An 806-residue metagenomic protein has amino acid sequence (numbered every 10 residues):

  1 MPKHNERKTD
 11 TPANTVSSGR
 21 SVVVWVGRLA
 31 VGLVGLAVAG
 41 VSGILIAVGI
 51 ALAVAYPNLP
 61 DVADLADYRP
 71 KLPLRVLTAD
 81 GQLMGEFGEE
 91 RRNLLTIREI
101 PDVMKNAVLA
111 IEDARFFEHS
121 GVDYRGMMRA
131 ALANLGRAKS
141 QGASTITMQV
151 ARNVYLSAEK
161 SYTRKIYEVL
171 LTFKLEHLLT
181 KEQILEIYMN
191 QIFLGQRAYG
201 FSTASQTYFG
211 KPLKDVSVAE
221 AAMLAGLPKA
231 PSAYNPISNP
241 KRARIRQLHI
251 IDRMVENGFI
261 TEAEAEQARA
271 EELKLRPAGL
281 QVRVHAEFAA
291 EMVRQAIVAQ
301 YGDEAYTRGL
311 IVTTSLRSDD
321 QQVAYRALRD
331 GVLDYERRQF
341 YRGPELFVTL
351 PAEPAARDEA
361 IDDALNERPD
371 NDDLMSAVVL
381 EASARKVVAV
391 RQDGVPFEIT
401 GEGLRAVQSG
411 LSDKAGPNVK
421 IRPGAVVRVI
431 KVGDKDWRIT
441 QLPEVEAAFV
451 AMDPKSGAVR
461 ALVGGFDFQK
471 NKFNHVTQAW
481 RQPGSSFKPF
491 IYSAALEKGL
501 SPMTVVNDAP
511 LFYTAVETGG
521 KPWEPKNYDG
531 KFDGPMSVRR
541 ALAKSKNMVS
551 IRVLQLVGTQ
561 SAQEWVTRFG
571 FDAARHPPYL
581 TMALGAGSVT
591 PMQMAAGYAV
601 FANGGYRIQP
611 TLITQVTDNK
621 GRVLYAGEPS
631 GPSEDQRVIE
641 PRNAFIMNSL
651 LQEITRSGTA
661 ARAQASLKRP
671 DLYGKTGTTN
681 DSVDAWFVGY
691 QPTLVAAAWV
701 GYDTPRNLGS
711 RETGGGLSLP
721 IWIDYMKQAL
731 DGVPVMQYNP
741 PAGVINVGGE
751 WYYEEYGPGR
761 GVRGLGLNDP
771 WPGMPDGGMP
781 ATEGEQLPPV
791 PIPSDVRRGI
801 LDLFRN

Functional and structural regions predicted by a protein language model:
P2-L77, R115, L135: N-terminal type II signal-anchor transmembrane helix that functions as the membrane-insertion/stop-transfer segment
N93-R98, S409-N418, L442-A447, K470-F490 (+2 more regions): Short active-site loop at a secondary-structure junction that contains or immediately precedes the catalytic residue(s)
V108, M254, A324, A384 (+7 more regions): Active-site SXXK
F117-M127, Y199-S202, T261-E264, L496-V516 (+2 more regions): Short, well-structured active-site flanking segments
G136-K160, K214, Q281-H285, K455 (+5 more regions): Conserved catalytic neighborhood of penicillin-recognizing serine enzymes
R137-R391, V553, E564-R568, D572-A573 (+3 more regions): Non-catalytic, structured segments within soluble enzyme domains
T314, S318-Q321, Y325-A327, A356-A360 (+6 more regions): A penicillin-recognizing enzyme superfamily signal
G520-P525, G558-A596: Mid-domain, small-residue-enriched loop/turn segments at the edges of structured enzyme/sensor domains
